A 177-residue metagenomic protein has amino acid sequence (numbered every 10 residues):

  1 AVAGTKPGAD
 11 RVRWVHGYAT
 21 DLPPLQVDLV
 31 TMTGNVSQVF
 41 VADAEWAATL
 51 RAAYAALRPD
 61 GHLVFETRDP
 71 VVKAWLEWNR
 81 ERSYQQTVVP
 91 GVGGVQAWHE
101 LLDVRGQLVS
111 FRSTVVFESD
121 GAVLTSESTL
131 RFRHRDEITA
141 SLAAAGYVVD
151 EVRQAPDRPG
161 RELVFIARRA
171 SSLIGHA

Functional and structural regions predicted by a protein language model:
A1-T5: Conserved SAM-binding loop
P7-T20: Conserved SAM-binding strand-loop segment of SAM-dependent methyltransferases
T20-V30: A short acidic, Gly/Pro-enriched loop at the edge of an enzyme's catalytic core that lines a small-molecule cofactor
D28-E45: A short SAM/SAH-binding and catalytic strip from SAM-dependent methyltransferases
E45-H62: A short glycine-rich, Lys/Arg-flanked "PGG" loop and its adjoining helix->strand segment in the class I
L63-V64, V149: A short hydrophobic/small-residue beta-strand
V64-T139: SAM-dependent methyltransferase
T129-A177: C-terminal lobe and adjacent flexible extensions of AdoMet/dcAdoMet transferase-like proteins
